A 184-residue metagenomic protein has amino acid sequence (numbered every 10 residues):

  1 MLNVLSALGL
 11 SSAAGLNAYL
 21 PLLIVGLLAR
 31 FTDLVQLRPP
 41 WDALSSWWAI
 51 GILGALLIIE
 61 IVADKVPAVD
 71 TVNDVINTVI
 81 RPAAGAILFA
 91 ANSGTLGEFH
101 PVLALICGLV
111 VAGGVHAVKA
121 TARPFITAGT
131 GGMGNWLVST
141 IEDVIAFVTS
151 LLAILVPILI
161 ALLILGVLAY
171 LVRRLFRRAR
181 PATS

Functional and structural regions predicted by a protein language model:
M1-N3, A29-W47, F89-A104, A153-I160: Helix-coil boundary and interhelical linker segments in multi-pass alpha-helical membrane proteins
G9-S11, I87-N92, K119-F125, S139 (+1 more regions): Generic transmembrane alpha-helix signature in multi-pass membrane proteins, especially transporters/channels
L53-A63, G108-K119, Y170-R173: Alpha-helical transmembrane segments of multi-pass membrane proteins
I58-T71, A120-T127: C-terminal ends of transmembrane helices
P67, V172-T183: Membrane-interface capping segments at transmembrane-helix boundaries
T71-A83, T130, W136: Cytoplasmic-side transmembrane-helix entry/capping segments in multi-pass membrane proteins
A83-N92, P101-A122, V144: Mid-bilayer segments of alpha-helical transmembrane spans in multi-pass integral membrane proteins that mediate
V102, I106, I126-V138: The feature identifies polytopic integral membrane transport proteins across all domains of life
